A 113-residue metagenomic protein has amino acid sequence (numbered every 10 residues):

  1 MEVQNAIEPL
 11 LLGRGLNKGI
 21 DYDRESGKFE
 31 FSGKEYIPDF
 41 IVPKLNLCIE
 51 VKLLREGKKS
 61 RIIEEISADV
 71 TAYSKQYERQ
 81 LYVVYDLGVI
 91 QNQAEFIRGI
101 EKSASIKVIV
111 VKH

Functional and structural regions predicted by a protein language model:
M1-R24: Acidic-basic catalytic patches of nuclease active cores, encompassing PD-(D/E)XK and other metal-cofactor nuclease
G19-K44, S60: Active-site metal-binding core of divalent-cation-utilizing nuclease and nuclease-like domains
F40, I100-E101: Acidic, Ser/Thr/Gly/Pro-rich intrinsically disordered interaction regions
F40-R55: Conserved catalytic cores of phosphodiester-cleaving nucleases, focusing on short active-site segments
K44, Q76, K102-A104: Short, structured coil segments at secondary-structure junctions
L47-I49, L81-V83, I109: Hydrophobic/aromatic beta-strand patches that form the interior of the parallel beta-sheet core in alpha/beta enzyme
L53-G99: Catalytic cores of nucleic-acid endonucleases
E101-H113: Charged, structured surface patches that assemble and position nucleic-acid processing machinery
